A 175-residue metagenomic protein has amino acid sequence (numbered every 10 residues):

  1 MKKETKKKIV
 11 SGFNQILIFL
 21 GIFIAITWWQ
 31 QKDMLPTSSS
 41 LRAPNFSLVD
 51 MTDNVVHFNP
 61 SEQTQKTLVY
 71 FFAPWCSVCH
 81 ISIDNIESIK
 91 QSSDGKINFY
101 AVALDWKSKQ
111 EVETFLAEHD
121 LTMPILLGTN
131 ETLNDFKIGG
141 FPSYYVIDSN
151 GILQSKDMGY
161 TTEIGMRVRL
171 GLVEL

Functional and structural regions predicted by a protein language model:
M1-V49: N-terminal targeting signals for export/organelle localization
R42, Q65, G139-F141: Short, small/polar residue-rich loop motifs at catalytic or cofactor-binding pockets
V56-H57, Q154: Generic structural signal for well-ordered beta-strand positions
H57-H80, F99: Short active-site neighborhood of thiol/selenol oxidoreductases, capturing the structured segment around
H80-H119, G128-N134: Structural microenvironment flanking redox-active thiols in thiol-disulfide oxidoreductases
A117-L121, L127-E174: Thiol/disulfide oxidoreductase modules built on the thioredoxin-like
